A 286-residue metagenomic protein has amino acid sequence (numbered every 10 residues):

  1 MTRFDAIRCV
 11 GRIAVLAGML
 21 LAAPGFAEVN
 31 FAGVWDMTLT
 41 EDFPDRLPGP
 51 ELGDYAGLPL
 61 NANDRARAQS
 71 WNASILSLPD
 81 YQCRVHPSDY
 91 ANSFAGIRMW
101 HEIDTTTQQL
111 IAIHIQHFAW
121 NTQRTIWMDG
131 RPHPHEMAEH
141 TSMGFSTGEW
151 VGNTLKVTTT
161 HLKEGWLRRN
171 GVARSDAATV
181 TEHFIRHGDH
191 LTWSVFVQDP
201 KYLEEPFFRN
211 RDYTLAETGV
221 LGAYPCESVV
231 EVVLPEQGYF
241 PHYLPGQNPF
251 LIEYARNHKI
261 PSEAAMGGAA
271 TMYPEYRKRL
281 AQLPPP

Functional and structural regions predicted by a protein language model:
T2-A14: Bacterial N-terminal signal peptides that target proteins for export
V15-L16, F118: Amphipathic repeat-derived elements
A22-P24: N-terminal signal peptide c-region/cleavage motif recognized by signal peptidases
A27-P286: PEST-like low-complexity, intrinsically disordered acidic/proline/serine-rich tracts that flank trafficking/processing
